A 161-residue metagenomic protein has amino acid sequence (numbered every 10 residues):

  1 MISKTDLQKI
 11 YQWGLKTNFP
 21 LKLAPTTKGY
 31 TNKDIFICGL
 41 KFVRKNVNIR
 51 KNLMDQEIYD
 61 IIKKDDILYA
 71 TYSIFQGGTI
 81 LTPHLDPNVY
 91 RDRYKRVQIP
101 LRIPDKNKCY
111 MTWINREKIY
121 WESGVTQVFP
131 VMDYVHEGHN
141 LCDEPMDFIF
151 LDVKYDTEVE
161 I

Functional and structural regions predicted by a protein language model:
M1-K64: Non-heme Fe(II)/2-oxoglutarate
W13, T26-T27, C38-K41, F75 (+3 more regions): Structured loops at beta-to-helix junctions and adjacent beta-edge loops in soluble globular domains
Y59-T79: A short glycine-rich, His/Asp/Glu-containing loop-to-beta-strand
L68, R93-V97, Y134, P145: Residues that flank catalytic or metal-binding motifs in active/ligand-binding sites
I74-Q76, V89-K106: Short, conserved beta-strand element in jelly-roll/cupin
I80-V89: Histidine-centered catalytic micro-motifs
P83, V97, D147-L151: Hydrophobic residues positioned within well-ordered beta-strands of beta-sheet architectures
C109-I161: Catalytic core of Fe(II)/2-oxoglutarate
